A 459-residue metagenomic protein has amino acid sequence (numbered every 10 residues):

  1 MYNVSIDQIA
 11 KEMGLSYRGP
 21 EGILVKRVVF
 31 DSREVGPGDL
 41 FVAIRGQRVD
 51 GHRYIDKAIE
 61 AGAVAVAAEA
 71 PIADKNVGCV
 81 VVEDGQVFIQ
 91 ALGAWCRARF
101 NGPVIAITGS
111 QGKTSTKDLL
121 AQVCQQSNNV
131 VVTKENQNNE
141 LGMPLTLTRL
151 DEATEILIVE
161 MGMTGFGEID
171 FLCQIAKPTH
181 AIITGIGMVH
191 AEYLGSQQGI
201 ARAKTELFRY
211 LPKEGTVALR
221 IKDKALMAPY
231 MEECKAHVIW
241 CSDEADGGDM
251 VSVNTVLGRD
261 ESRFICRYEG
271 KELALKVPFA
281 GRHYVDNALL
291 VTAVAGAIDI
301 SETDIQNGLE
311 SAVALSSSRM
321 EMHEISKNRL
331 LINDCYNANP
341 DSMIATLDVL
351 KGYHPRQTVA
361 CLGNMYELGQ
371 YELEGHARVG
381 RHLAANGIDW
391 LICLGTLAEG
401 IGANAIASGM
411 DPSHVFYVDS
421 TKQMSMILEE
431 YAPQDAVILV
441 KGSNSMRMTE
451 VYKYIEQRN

Functional and structural regions predicted by a protein language model:
M1-A91, W95, Y353, R381-H382 (+3 more regions): N-terminal leader/targeting and accessory segments in enzymes
D7-K11, F88-T216, I221, A225-C234 (+3 more regions): Phosphate-binding loop of NTP-binding sites
I9, D39, A58, L92 (+13 more regions): Residue-level signal for inorganic ion chemistry
E12, A68, I72-N76, I182-L330 (+4 more regions): Acidic, Mg2+-coordinating active-site environments of NTP-dependent enzymes
E34-A43, T148-L157, L347-G369: Mobile, glycine- and charge-enriched loop segments and immediately flanking short secondary-structure elements within
R48, S316, C335-M410: Active-site beta-alpha connecting loops in nucleotide-dependent enzymes
I107, S317-M320, S445-V451: ATP-dependent carboxylate/acyl-activation modules
Y417, P433-E456: Peripheral docking tails and interdomain loops at the edges of cofactor- or intermediate-handling domains
